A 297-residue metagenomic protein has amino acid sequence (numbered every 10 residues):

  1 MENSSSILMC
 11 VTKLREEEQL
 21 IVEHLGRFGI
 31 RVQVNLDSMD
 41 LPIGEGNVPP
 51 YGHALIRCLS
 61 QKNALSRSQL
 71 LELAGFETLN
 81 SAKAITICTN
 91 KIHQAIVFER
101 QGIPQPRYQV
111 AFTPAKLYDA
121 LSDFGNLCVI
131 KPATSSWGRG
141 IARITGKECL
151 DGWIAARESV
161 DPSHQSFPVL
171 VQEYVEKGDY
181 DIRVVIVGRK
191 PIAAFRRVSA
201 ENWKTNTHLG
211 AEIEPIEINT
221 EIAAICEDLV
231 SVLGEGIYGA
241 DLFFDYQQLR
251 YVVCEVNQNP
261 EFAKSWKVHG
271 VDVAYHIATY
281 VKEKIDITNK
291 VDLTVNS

Functional and structural regions predicted by a protein language model:
E2, V11, N47, E72-G75 (+2 more regions): Active-site nucleotide/adenylate-binding loops and adjacent lid/helix of ATP-dependent enzymes
V11-V110: Conserved N-proximal alpha/beta basic substrate-recognition cap immediately N-terminal to, or forming the N-lobe
N47-P50, G125, Y246-V252: A short, glycine/Asx- and small/polar-enriched loop/turn that sits immediately N-terminal to a beta-strand
P106, R139, Y180-I182, R189 (+2 more regions): Change "...and in nucleic-acid phosphodiester-cleaving endonucleases..." to "...and in nucleic-acid processing enzymes
C128, L170, I192-A193, Y238 (+1 more regions): Protein kinase-like catalytic core scaffold
R143-L233: Phosphate-binding site of ATP-dependent enzymes
K204-Y251, Y275-L293: A long amphipathic alpha-helix within ATP-dependent nucleotide-binding catalytic cores
N257-G270: Glycine-rich phosphate/pyrophosphate-binding beta-alpha loops
